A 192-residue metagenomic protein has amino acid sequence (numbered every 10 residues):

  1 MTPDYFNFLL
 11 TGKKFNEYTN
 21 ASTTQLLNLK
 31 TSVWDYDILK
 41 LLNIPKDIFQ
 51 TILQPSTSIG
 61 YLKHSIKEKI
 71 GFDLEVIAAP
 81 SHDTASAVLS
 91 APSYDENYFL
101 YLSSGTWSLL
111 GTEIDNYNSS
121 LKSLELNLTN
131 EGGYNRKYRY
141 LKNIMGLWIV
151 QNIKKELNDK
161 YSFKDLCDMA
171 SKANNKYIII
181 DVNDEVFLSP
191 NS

Functional and structural regions predicted by a protein language model:
M1, F8-K13, L26-N28, S32 (+2 more regions): Active-site core segments that coordinate phosphate-bearing ligands/cofactors across diverse enzyme families
P3, N7-N28, T51-Q54, I59-G60: Short beta-strand-loop/turn "lid" adjacent to the catalytic site in phosphate-handling enzymes
T19-A21, K46, N135: Short glycine-enriched loop/turn motifs at secondary-structure junctions
Y36-S56: A conserved helix-loop-beta module that forms one wall/lid of the active-site cleft in ATP-utilizing catalytic domains
